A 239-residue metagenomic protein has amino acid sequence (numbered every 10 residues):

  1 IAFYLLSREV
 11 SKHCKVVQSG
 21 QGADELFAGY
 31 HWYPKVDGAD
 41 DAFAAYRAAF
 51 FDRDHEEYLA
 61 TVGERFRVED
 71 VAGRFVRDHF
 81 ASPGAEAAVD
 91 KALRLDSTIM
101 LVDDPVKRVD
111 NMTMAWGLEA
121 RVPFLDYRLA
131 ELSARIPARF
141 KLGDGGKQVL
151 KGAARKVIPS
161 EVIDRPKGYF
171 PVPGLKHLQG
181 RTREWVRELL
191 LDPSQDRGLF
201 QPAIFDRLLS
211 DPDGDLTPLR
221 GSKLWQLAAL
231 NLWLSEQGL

Functional and structural regions predicted by a protein language model:
I1-V16: Cysteine-dependent PTP/DSP-like catalytic domain, specifically the C-terminal lobe
R8-V10, A23, F43: C-terminal structured domain segments across diverse proteins
K12, V16, A45-L239: Adenosyl-5′-phosphate
C14-Y30: Short acidic/histidine-rich active-site segments
F27-D52: A mobile, often basic/glycine-rich helix-loop segment that functions as the active-site lid/recognition loop
